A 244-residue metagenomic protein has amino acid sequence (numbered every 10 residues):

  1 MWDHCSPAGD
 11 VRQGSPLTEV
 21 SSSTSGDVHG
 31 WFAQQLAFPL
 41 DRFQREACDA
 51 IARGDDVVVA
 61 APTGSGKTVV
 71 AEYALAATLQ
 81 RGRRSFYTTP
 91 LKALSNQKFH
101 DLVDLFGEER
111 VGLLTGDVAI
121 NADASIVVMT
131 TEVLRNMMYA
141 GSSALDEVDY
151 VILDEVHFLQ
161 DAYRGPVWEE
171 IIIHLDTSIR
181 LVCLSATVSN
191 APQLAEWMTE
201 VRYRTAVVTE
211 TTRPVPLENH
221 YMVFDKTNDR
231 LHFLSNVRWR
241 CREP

Functional and structural regions predicted by a protein language model:
M1-D49, R53-D56: Helicase-associated low-complexity/disordered flanking segments
A52-R53, T68-R81, E169, I173-H174: Walker A/P-loop NTP-binding motif
R53-V59, R83, A124, R180: Pre-Walker A (Motif I) flank of P-loop NTPase domains
V58, F86, V128, V151-L153: Walker B beta-strand of ABC/ABC-like P-loop ATPase nucleotide-binding domains, specifically the conserved hydrophobic
A60-S65, H157, I173-P192: Conserved helicase ATPase motor motifs in RecA-like P-loop NTPase domains
R83-M129, V133-N136, E196: Conserved nucleic-acid-binding Ia/Ib motif block in the N-terminal RecA-like helicase ATPase lobe
S142-V182: SF2 helicase catalytic motif II
I173, R180, V188, P192-P244: Conserved interdomain linker/interface between the two RecA-like ATPase lobes of SF2 helicase motors
